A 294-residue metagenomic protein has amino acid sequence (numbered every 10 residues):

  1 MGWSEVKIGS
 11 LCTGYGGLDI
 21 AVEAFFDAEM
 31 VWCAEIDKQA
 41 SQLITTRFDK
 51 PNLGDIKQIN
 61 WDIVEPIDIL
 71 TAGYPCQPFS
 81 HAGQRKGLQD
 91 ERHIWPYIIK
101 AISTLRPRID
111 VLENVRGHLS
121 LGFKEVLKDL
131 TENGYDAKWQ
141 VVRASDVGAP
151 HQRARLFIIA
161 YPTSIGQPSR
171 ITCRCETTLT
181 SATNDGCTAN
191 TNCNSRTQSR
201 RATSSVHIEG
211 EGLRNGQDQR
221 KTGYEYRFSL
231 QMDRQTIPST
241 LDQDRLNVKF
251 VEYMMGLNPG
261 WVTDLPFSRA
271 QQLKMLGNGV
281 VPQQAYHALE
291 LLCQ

Functional and structural regions predicted by a protein language model:
G2, I59-I69, Y74-Q243, K249-Y253 (+1 more regions): Class I S-adenosyl-L-methionine
V6-I59: SAM cofactor-binding core of SAM-dependent methyltransferases, primarily the Rossmann-like beta-alpha-beta module
G17, I94-Y97, Q284: Well-ordered alpha-helical segments embedded in enzymatic catalytic cores
L18, A285-L292: Buried hydrophobic packing segments
L273: Catalytic phosphate/metal-binding cores of nucleic-acid and nucleotide-processing enzymes, i.e., regions that mediate
